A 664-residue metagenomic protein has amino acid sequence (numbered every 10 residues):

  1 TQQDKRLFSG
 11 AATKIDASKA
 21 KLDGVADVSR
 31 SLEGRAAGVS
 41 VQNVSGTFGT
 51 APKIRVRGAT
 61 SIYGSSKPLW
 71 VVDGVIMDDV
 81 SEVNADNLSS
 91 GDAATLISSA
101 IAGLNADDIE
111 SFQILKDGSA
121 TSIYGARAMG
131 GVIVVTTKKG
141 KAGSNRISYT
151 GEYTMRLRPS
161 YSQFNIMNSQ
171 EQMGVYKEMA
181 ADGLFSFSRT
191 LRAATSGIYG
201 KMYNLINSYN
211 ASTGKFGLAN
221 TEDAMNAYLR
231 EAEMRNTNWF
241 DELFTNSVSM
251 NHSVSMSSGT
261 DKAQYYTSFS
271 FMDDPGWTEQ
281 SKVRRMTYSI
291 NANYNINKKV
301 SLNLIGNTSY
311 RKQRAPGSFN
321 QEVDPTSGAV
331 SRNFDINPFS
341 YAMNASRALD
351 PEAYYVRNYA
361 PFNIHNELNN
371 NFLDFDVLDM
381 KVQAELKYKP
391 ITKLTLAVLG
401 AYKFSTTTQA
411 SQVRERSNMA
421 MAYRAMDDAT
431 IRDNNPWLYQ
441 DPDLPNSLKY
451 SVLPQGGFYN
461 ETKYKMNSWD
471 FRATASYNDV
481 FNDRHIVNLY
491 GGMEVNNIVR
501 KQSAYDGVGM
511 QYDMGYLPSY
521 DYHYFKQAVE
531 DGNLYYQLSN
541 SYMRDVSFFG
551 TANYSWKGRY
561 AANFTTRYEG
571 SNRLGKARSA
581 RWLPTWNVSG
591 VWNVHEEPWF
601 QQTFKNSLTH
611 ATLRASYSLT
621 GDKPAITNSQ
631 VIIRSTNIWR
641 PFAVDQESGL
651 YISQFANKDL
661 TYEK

Functional and structural regions predicted by a protein language model:
T1-S289, Y294-I296, S301-N303: Short, small/polar-rich motifs associated with maturation and membrane association, primarily at protein termini
Q3-F8, I97, D107-S111, N226-A232 (+9 more regions): Short amphipathic alpha-helical segments, especially helix-boundary/capping motifs
D4-K5, Q321, K605: Short secondary-structure boundary/capping segments
P52-V56, T278-Q280, A315-P316, Q409 (+1 more regions): Short secondary-structure transition/capping segments
K67, M250, R285, N291-V300 (+4 more regions): Extracellular/periplasmic, surface-exposed regions of secreted and cell-surface proteins
V75-V83, S90-K138, M234-T237, N251 (+4 more regions): Extended hydrophobic/aromatic-rich secondary-structure runs
S162-N220, S309-V356, T406-L444, I498-S519 (+1 more regions): A surface-exposed, glycine/aromatic-enriched loop/edge motif typical of exported proteins
N168, N220-T221, N337, N363 (+2 more regions): Helix N-terminus capping/helix-initiation residues
